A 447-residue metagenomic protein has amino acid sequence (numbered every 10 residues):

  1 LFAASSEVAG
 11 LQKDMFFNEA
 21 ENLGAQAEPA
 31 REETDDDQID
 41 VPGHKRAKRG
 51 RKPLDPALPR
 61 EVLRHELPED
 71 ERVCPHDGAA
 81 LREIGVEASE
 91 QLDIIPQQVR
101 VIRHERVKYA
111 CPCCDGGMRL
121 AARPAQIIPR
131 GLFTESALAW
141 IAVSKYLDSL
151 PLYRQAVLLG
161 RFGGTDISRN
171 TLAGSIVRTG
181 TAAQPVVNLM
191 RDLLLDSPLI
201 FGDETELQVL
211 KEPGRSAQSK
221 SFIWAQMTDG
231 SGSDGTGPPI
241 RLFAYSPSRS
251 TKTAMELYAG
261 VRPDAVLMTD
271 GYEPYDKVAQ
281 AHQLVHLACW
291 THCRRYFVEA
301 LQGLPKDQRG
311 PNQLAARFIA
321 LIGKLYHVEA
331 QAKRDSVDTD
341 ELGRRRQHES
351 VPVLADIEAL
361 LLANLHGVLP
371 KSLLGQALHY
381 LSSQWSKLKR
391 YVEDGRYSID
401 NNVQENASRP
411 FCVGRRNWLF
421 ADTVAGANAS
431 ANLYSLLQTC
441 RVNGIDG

Functional and structural regions predicted by a protein language model:
L1-P129, F201-G202: Short, flexible loop/hinge motifs at secondary-structure junctions
E28, D40, H44-G50, L54-D55 (+2 more regions): Catalytic center-proximal scaffold of phosphoryl-transfer enzymes
